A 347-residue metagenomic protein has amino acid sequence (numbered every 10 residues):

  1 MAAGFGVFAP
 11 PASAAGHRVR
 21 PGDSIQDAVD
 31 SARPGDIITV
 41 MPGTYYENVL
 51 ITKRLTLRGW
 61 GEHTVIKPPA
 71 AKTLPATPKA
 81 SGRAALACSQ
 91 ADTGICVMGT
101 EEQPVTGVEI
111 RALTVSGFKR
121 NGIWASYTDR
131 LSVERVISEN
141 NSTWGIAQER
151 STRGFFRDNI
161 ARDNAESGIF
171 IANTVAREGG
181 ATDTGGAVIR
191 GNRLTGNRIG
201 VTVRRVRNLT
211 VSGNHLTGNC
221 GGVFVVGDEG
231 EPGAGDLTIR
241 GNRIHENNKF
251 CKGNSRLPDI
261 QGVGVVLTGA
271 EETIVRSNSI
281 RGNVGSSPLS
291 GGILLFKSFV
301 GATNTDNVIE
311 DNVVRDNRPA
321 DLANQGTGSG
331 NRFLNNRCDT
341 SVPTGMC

Functional and structural regions predicted by a protein language model:
M1-A14: Secretory targeting and sorting signals
A15-D23, R54-K119: Right-handed parallel beta-helix/beta-spiral solenoid domain characteristic of secreted/periplasmic
A15-T44: Acidic Gly/Asp/Thr-rich repetitive segments characteristic of extracellular carbohydrate-active and adhesion proteins
I25-A32, Y45-K53, L57, K67-P68: Short, T/G/N/S-enriched strand-turn elements that build extracellular solenoid repeat scaffolds
R33, T52-K53, G61, T100 (+20 more regions): Parallel beta-helix/beta-solenoid
T39, L50, R58, K67 (+21 more regions): Extracellular beta-strand solenoid repeats
A71-T100, G117-W124, N140-R150, D163-T184 (+5 more regions): Extracellular beta-strand/beta-solenoid scaffold signature
